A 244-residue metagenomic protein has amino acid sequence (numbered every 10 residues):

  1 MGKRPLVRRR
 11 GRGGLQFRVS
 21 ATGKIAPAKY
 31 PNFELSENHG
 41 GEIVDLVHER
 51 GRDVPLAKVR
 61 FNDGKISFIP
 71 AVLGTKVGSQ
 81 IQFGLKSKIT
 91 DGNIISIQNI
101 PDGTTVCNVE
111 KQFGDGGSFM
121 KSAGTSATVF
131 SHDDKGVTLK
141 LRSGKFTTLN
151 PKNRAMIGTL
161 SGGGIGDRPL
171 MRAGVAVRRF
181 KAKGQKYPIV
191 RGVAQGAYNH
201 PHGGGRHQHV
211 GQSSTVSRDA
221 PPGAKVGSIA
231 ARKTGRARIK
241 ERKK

Functional and structural regions predicted by a protein language model:
M1-V54, V77-K244: Basic, glycine/proline-rich low-complexity segments that contact nucleic acids
V54-K58, I66-F68, G117: S1/OB-fold single-stranded RNA-binding interface
F61, A71, S131: Conserved strand-loop elements at the edges of beta-sheets that form or border functional pockets
F61-G64, S143: Short acidic-glycine loop/turn motifs at beta-strand connectors
G64-K76: Beta-strand/loop nucleic-acid-binding surfaces
